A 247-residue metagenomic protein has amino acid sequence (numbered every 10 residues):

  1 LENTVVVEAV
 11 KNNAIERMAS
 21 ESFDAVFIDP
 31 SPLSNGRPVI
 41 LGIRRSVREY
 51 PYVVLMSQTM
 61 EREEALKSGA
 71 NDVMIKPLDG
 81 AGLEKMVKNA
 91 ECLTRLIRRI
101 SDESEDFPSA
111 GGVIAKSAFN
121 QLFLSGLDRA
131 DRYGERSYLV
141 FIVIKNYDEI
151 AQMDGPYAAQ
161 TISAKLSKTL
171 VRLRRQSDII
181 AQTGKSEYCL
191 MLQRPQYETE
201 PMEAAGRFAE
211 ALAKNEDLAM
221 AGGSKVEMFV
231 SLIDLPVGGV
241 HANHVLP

Functional and structural regions predicted by a protein language model:
E2-V10, R17, I180: Short hydrophobic/Thr-rich beta-strand motif most characteristic of the beta2 strand and flanking loop of CheY-like
K11-I15, S20, D24-E49, V53 (+1 more regions): Conserved phosphotransfer microenvironments
P38, S57-D72: Alpha4 helix (beta4-alpha4-beta5 surface) of REC/receiver domains from two-component response regulators
L78-V87, H244: C-terminal output helix
I97-A118, D128: Amphipathic HAMP/coiled-coil signal-transducing linker helices that couple sensory inputs to cytosolic output domains
A115-L127, D131-Y138, K145-V171, A181-K185 (+3 more regions): Conserved long alpha-helical elements within nucleotide-processing catalytic cores of c-di-GMP signaling and class III
R172-S177, A209-G222: Short catalytic/binding micro-motifs of nucleotide second-messenger systems
Q182-Q193, A219-P247: A short glycine-enriched loop-to-beta-strand structural element that forms part of the catalytic core of nucleotide
